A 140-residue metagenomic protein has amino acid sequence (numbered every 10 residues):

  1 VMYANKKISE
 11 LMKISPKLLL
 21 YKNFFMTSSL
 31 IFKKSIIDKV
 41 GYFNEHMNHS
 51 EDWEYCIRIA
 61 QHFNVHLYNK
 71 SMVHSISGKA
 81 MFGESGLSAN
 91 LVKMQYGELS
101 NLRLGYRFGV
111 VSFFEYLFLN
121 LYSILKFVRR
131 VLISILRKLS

Functional and structural regions predicted by a protein language model:
V1-K93: Conserved nucleotide-sugar donor-binding catalytic segment
Q61, H66-S140: C-terminal subregions of glycosyltransferases and related glycan-biosynthesis enzymes
